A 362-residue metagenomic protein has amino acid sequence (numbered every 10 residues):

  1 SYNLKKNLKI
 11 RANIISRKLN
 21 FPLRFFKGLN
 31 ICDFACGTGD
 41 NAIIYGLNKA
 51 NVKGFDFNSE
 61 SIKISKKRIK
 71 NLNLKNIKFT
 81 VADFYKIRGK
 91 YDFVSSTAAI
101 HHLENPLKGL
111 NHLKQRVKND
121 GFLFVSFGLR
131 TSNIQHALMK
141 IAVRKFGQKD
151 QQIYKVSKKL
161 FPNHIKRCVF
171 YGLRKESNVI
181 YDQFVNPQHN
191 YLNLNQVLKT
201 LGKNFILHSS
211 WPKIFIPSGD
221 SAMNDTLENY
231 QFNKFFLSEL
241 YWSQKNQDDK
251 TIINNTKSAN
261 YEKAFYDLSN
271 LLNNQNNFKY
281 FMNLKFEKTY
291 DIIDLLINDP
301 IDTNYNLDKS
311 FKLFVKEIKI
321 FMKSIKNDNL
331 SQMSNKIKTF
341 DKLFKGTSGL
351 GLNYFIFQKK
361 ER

Functional and structural regions predicted by a protein language model:
N3-G28: Conserved alpha-helix/loop element of class I SAM-dependent methyltransferases that forms part of the SAM/SAH-binding
T38-K49: Conserved SAM-binding loop of SAM-dependent methyltransferases across substrates and taxa, primarily the Class I
N58: Conserved SAM/SAH-binding beta-strand->alpha-helix loop
N73-F84: Conserved SAM-binding strand-loop segment of SAM-dependent methyltransferases
F93-N105: A short SAM/SAH-binding and catalytic strip from SAM-dependent methyltransferases
L107-N119: A short glycine-rich, Lys/Arg-flanked "PGG" loop and its adjoining helix->strand segment in the class I
F122-K158: Conserved class I S-adenosyl-L-methionine
R174-I356: Rossmann-like AdoMet/SAM-dependent catalytic core
